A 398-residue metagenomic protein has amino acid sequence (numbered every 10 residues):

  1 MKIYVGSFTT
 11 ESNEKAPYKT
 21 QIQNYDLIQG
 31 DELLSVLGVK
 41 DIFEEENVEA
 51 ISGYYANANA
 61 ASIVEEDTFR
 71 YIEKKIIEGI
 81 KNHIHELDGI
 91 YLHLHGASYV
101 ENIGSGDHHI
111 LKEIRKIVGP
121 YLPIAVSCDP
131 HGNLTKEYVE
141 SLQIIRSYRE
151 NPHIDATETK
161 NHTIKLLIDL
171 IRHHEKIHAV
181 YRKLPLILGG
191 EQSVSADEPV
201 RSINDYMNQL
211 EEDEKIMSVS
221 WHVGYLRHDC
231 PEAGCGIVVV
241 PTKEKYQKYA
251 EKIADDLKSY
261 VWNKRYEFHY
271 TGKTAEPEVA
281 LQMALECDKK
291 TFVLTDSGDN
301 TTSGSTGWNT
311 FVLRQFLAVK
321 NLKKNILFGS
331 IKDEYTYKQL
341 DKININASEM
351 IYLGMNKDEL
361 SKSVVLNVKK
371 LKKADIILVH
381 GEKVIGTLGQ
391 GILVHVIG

Functional and structural regions predicted by a protein language model:
M1, E45, S52, E78-D88 (+1 more regions): Glycine-rich phosphate/diphosphate-binding loops that line cofactor/substrate pockets in enzymes
M1-E46: N-terminal amphipathic/basic leader segments beginning at the initiator methionine
Y4, F8-E11, K15, E66-E73 (+3 more regions): Active-site histidine-anchored catalytic micro-motif
N47-I51, Y55-T68, I72-I80: Low-complexity, highly charged intrinsically disordered N-terminal segments that act as targeting/localization
S52-I63, H93-H95, L257-Y266: Gly-rich Lys/Arg/Thr-decorated short loops/hinges at beta-loop-alpha junctions or inter-strand turns that position
I77, L111, I164, L281-A284 (+1 more regions): Generic structural signal for well-ordered alpha-helices, preferentially at hydrophobic/aromatic core positions
K160-N208: Conserved anion/nucleotide-ligand pocket segment
E191-G398: Hard-cation-handling environments
